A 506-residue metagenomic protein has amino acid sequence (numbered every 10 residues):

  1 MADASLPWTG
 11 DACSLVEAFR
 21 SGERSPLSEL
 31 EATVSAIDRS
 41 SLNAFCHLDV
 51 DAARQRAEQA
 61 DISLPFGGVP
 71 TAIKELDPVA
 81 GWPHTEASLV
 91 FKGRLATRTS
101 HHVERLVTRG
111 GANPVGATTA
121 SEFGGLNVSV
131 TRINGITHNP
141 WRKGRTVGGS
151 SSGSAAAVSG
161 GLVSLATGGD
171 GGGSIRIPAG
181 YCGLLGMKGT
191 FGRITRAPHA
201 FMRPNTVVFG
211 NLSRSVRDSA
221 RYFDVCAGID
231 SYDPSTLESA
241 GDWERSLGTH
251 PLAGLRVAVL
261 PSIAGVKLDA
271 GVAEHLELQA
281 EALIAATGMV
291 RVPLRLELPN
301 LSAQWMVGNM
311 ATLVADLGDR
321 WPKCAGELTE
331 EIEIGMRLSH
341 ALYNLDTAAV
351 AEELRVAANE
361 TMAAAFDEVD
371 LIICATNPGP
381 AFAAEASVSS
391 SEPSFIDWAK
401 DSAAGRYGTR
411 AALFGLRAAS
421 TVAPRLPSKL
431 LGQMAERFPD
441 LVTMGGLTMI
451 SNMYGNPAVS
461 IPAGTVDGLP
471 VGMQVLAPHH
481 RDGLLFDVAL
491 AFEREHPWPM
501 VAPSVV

Functional and structural regions predicted by a protein language model:
A2-G171, E281, T287, A364 (+1 more regions): Gly/Ser-rich catalytic/binding loops embedded in alpha/beta enzyme cores
D3, F66-S88, P251-L260, G308-A363 (+2 more regions): Short helix-loop capping/hinge segments that flank enzyme active sites or metal/cofactor-binding pockets
P26-E31, E58, A270-L294, G318-K323 (+1 more regions): Acyltransferase
K188-E274, L278-A282, A286, P299 (+3 more regions): A short helix-breaking turn/cap at a secondary-structure junction
N211, L469-P478, L485-F486: Short, well-ordered beta-strand elements
G408, F414-P424, L485-V506: Short, gly/Ser/Thr-rich active-site loops of penicillin-recognizing serine hydrolases
F438-I461: Small-aliphatic-rich amphipathic alpha-helix that forms the alpha element of a beta-alpha
